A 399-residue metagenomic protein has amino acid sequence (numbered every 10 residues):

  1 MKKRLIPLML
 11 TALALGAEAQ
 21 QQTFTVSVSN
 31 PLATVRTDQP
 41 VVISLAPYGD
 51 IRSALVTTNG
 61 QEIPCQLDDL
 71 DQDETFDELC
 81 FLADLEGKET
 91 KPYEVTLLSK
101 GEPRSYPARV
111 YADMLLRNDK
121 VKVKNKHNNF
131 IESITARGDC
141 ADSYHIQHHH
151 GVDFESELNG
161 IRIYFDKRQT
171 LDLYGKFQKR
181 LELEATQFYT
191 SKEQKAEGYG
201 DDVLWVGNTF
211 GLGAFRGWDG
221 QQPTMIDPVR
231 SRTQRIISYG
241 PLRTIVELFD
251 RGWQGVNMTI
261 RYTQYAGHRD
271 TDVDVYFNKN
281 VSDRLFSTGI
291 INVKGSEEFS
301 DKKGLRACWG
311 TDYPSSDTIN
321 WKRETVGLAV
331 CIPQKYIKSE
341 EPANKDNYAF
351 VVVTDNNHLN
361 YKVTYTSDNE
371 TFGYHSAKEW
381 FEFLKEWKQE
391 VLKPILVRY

Functional and structural regions predicted by a protein language model:
M1-F24: Bacterial Sec-dependent N-terminal signal peptides
Q20-K126, R137-D142, H149: Alpha-mannosidase-like glycoside hydrolase catalytic domains involved in N-glycan trimming, generalizing to other
L32-R36, P47-R52, E102, F154-E155 (+4 more regions): Primarily extracytoplasmic ectodomains and periplasmic/lumenal surface modules that are beta-strand-rich
L55-L79, K294-Y313, I332-E340: Solvent-exposed beta-strand/loop surfaces of large extracellular or lumenal domains
D71-L85, L328-Y399: Beta-strand-rich recognition/accessory modules
G101-M225: Solvent-exposed N-terminal domain segments of exported/luminal and surface proteins
A196-G267: Extended, loop-rich substrate-binding clefts of extracytoplasmic carbohydrate-active enzymes
M258, R269-K302: Acidic (Asp/Glu-rich), glycine- and aromatic
